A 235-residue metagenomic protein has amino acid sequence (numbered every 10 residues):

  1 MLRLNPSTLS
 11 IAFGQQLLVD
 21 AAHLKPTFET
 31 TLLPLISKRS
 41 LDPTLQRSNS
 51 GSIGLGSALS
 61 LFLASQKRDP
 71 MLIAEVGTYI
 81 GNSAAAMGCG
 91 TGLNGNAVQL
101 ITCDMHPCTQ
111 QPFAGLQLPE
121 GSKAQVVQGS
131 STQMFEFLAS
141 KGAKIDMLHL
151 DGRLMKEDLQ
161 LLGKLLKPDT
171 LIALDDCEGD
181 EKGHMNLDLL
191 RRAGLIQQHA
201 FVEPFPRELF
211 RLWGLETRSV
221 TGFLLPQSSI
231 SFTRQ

Functional and structural regions predicted by a protein language model:
M1-S52: Rossmann-like AdoMet
R47-S50, A58-Q235: S-adenosylmethionine/decaboxylated-SAM
